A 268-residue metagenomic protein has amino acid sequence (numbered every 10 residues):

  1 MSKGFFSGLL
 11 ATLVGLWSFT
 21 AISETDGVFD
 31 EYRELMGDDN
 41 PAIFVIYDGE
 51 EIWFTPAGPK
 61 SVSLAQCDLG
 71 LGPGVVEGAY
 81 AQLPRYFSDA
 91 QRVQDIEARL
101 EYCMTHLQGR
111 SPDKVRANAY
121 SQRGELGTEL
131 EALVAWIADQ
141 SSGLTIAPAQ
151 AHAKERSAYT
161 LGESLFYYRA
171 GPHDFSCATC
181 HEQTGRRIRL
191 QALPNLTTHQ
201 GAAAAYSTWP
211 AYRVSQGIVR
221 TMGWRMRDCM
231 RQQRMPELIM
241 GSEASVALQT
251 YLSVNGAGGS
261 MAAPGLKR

Functional and structural regions predicted by a protein language model:
M1-L9: Bacterial N-terminal signal peptides that target proteins for export
S18-T20: N-terminal signal peptide c-region/cleavage motif recognized by signal peptidases
S23-F44, F54-A132, S142-G143, Y168-A247 (+1 more regions): Electron-transfer interface patches adjacent to heme c in soluble/periplasmic c-type cytochromes and di-/multiheme
E34-E50, G143-E163: Short, charged low-complexity linear segments at domain edges
E131, A135, R156, T160-S164 (+1 more regions): Internal, well-ordered alpha-helical scaffold/interface segments that support domain packing or protein-protein contacts
L133-Q140, A149-Q150: Hydrophobic, well-structured mid-protein blocks that either form specific transmembrane helices
